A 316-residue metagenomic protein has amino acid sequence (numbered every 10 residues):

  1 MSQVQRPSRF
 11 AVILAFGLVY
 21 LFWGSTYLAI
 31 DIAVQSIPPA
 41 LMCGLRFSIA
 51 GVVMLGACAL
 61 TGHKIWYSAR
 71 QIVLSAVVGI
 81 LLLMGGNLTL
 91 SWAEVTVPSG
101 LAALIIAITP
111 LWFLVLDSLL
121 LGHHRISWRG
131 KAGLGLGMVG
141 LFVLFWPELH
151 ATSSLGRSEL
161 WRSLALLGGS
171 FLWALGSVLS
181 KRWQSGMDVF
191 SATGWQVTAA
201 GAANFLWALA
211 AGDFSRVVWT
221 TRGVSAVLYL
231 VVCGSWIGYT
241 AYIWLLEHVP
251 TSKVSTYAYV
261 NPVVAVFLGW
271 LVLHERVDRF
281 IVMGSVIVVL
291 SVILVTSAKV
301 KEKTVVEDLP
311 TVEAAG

Functional and structural regions predicted by a protein language model:
M1-G44, I80, W92, T152-S185 (+2 more regions): Glycine-/small-residue-enriched transmembrane alpha-helix faces in small-molecule transporters and effluxers
S2-Q5, F47-S48, L55, W146-P147 (+2 more regions): C-terminal-most transmembrane helix of multi-pass membrane proteins
S8-V12, S36-A40, G44, Y67-V73 (+4 more regions): Juxtamembrane helix-entry segments on the extracytoplasmic side of multipass membrane proteins
L14, I49-V53, I105-L119, A199-L206 (+3 more regions): Alpha-helical transmembrane segments of compact multi-pass small-molecule transporters, enriched in specific families
L21-F22, T26-Y27, L55-I106, F142-V143 (+1 more regions): Specific transmembrane alpha-helical segments of multi-pass solute transporters/efflux pumps, especially DMT/EamA
V34-G85, P110-L116, F171-L179, T193-G212 (+3 more regions): Transmembrane alpha-helices of multi-pass small-molecule transport proteins
C43-L45, L83, N87, L101-I108 (+2 more regions): Helix-helix packing/entry segments at the starts of transmembrane helices
S68-L74, A103-I106, G122-V143, P147 (+3 more regions): Loop-to-transmembrane alpha-helix entry segments
